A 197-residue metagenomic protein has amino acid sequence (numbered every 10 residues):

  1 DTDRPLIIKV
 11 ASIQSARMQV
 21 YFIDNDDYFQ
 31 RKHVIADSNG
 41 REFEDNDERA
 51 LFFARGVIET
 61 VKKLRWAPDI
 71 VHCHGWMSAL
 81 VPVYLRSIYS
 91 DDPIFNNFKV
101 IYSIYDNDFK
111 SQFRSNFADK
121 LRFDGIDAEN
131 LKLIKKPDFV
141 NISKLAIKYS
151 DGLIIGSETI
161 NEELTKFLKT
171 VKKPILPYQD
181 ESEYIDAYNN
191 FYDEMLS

Functional and structural regions predicted by a protein language model:
D1-S197: Catalytic cores of nucleotide-sugar-dependent glycosyltransferases that transfer UDP/GDP/TDP-activated
